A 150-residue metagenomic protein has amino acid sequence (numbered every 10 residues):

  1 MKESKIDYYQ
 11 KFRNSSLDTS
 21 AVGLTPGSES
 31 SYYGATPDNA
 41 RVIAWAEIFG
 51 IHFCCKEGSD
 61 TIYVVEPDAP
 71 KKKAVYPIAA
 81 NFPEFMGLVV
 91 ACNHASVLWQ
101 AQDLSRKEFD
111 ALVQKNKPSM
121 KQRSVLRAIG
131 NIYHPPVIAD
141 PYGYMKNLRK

Functional and structural regions predicted by a protein language model:
M1-P70, S119-K150: A surface-exposed partner-binding patch
K11-S15, F85-L88, L112: Residues that form generic nucleotide/phosphate-binding pockets
G27, A69-K73, F109, V113: Generic preference for well-ordered secondary structure
V65-Q100: Compact, glycine/acidic-enriched structural inserts
A91-A128: An amphipathic alpha-helical core segment
